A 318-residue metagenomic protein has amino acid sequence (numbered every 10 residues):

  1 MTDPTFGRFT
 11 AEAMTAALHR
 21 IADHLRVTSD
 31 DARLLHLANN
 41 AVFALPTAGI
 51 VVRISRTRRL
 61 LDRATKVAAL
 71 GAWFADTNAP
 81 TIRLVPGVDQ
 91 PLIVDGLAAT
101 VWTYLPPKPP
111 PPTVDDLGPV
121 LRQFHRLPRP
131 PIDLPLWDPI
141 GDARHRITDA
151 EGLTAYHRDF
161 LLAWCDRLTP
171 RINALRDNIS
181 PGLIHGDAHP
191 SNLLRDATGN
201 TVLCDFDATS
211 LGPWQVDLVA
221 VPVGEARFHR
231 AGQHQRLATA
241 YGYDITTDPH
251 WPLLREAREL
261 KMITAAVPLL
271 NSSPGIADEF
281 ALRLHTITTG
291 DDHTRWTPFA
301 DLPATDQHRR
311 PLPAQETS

Functional and structural regions predicted by a protein language model:
M1-S29: Juxta-kinase regulatory segment immediately upstream of eukaryotic protein kinase catalytic domains
T2-F6, D142, A150-E151, T264-S318: ATP/Mg2+ or Mg2+-diphosphate-binding catalytic cores that bind nucleotide phosphates or diphosphates via glycine-rich
T10-L18, R129-G186, T294, D306-P313: An alpha-helical support segment within catalytic cores of ATP-dependent transferases
A11, T15, R53-D95, P107-F124: A conserved alpha-helical element in kinase catalytic cores
H24-P46: ATP-binding glycine-rich phosphate-binding loop
N39-T47, V51-V52, L84, T169-L218 (+1 more regions): Active-site acidic catalytic loop and adjacent metal/ATP-binding pocket of ATP-dependent phosphoryl transfer enzymes
R56-T57, G96-P111, D142-L153, E256-A277: A glycine-centered beta->alpha junction motif in the catalytic cores of kinase/phosphotransferase enzymes
Q215-T246, A257-P274, T286: Active-site activation/catalytic loop segments of kinase-like enzymes and analogous catalytic loops in related
